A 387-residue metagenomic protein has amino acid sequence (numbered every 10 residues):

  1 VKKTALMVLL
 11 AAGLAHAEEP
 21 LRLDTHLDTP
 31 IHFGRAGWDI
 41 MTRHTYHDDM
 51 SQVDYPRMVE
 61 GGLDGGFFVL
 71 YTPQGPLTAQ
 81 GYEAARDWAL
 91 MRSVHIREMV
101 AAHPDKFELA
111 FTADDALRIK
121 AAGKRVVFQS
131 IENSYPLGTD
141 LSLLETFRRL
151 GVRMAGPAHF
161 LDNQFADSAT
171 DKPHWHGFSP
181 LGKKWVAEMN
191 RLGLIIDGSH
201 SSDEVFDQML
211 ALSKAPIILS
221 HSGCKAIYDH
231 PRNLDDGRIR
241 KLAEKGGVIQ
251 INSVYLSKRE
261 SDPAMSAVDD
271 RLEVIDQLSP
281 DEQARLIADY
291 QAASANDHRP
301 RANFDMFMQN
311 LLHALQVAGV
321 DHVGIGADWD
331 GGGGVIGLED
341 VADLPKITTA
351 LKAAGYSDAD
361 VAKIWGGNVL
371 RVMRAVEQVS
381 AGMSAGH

Functional and structural regions predicted by a protein language model:
K2, A215, C224-K225: Charged catalytic cores and adjacent phosphate/nucleic-acid-binding surfaces used for phosphate/nucleic-acid chemistry
K2-V8: Sec-dependent signal peptide recognition, specifically the positively charged N-region followed immediately by
V8-A17: Hydrophobic h-region of N-terminal signal peptides that target proteins for export in Gram-negative bacteria
H16-H176, K225, D229-H387: N-terminal hydrophobic targeting/anchoring segments and the immediately downstream early-domain regions of hydrolases
A36, D140-L144, E204-A215: Distinct, well-ordered alpha-helical segments
W175-N190, M209-L219: Alpha-helix-loop-beta-strand connector modules within alpha/beta enzyme cores
K184-Q208, D236-E244, H313: Substrate-binding cleft of carbohydrate-active enzyme catalytic domains
